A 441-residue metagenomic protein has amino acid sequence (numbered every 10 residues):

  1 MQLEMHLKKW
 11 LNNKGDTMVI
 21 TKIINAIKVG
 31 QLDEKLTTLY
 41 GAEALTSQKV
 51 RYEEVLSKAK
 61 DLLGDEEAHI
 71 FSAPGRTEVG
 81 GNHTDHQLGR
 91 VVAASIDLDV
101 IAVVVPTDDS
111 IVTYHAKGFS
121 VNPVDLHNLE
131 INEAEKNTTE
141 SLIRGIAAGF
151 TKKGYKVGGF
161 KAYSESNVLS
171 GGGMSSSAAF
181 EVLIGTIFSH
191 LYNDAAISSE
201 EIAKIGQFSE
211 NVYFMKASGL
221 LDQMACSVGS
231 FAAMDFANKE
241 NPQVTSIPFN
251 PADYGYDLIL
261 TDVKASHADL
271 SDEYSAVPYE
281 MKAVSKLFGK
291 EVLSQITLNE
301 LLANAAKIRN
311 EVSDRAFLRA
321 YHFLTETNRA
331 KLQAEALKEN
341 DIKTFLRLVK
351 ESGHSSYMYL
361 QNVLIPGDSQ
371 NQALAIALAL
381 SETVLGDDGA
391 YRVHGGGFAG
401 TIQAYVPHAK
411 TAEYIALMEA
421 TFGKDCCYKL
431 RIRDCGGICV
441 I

Functional and structural regions predicted by a protein language model:
W10-R76, I101, V105-K136, A233-R392 (+1 more regions): C-terminal nucleotide
R90-D108, V228: Structural signature of FAD isoalloxazine-binding scaffolds in flavoprotein oxidoreductases
S95-I96, M174-D194, V406: DPxDG-like acidic metal-binding loop motif
T113-H115, G159-S166, A196-F208, F317 (+2 more regions): Beta-strand segments within the central parallel beta-sheet cores of soluble alpha/beta enzyme folds
A147-S170: Glycine- and acidic-rich phosphate- and metal-coordinating loops
K152-F160, F188-I202, H408-T421: Phosphate-handling active-site elements
D194-P242, S352, L378-S381, Y391-H394: Alpha/beta catalytic cores of group-transfer enzymes, especially the acyltransferase/condensing modules of polyketide
